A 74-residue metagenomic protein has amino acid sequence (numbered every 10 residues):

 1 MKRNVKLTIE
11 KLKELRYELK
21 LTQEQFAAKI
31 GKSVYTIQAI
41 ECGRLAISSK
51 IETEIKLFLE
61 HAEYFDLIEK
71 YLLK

Functional and structural regions predicted by a protein language model:
M1-E18: A short, Lys/Arg-rich alpha-helix, primarily the initiator
K20-Q38: Short alpha-helical DNA-recognition segment
S49-L67: DNA major-groove recognition helix of helix-turn-helix/homeodomain DNA-binding modules
L67-K74: Short amphipathic recognition helices of helix-turn-helix/homeodomain-type DNA-binding modules
